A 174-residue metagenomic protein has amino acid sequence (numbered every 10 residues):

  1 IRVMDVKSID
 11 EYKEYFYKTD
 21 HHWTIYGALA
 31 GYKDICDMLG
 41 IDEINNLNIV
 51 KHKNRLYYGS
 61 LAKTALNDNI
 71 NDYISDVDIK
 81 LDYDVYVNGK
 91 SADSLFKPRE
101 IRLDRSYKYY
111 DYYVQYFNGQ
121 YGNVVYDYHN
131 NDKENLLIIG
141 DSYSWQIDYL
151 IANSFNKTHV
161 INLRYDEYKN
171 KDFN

Functional and structural regions predicted by a protein language model:
I1-N174: Extracellular glycan-modifying ectodomains
